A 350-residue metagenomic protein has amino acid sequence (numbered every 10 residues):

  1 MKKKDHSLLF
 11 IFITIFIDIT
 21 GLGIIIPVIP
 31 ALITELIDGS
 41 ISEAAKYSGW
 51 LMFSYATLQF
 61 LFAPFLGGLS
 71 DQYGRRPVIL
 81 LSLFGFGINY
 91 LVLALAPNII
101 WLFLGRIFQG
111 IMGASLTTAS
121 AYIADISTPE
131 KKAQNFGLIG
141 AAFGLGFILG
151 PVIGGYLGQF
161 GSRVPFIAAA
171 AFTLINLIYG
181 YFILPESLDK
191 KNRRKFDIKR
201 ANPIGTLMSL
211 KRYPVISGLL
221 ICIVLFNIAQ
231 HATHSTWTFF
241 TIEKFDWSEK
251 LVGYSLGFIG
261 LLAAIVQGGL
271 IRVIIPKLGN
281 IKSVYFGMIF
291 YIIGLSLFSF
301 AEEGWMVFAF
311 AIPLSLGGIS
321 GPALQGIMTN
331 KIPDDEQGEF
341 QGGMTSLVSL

Functional and structural regions predicted by a protein language model:
K2-K3, P185-I221, K244: Juxtamembrane intracellular "pre-TM" segments in multi-pass secondary transporters
D5, V92-G105, L297-A311: Helix-loop junctions at membrane interfaces in 12-TM secondary transporters
V28-A45, S235-V252: Short amphipathic helix-loop junctions that connect adjacent transmembrane helices in Major Facilitator Superfamily/SLC
F60-I99: Conserved MFS/SLC helix-loop-helix module at the cytosolic interface between two early adjacent transmembrane helices
F62-G74, V266-N280: Helix-to-loop junctions at the C-terminal end of transmembrane segments in multipass secondary transporters
G105-G144: Cytoplasmic helix-loop-helix junction between adjacent transmembrane helices in 12-TM secondary transporters
A142-F182: Helix-loop-helix hairpin linking two adjacent transmembrane segments in secondary transporters
I281-L324: C-terminal transmembrane helical hairpin of 12-TM major facilitator-type secondary transporters
